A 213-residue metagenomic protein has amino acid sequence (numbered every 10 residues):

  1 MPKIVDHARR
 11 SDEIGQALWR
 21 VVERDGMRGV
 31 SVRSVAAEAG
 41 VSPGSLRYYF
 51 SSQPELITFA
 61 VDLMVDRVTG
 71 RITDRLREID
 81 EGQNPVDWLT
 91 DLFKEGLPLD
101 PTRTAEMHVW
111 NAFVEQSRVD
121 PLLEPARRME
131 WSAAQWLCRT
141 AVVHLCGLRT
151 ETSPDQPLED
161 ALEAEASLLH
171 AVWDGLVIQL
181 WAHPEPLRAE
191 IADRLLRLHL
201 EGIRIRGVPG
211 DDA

Functional and structural regions predicted by a protein language model:
K3-I4: Short Lys/Arg-rich basic patches
R10-E13, A17-F59: Helix-turn-helix
D62-T69: Short, basic, alpha-helical segments at the C-terminal edge of helix-turn-helix-like DNA-binding modules
T69, D74, T102-N111, P121-R149 (+1 more regions): Amphipathic alpha-helical packing segments from all-alpha helical-bundle domains
T73-E106, S153-L169: Hydrophobic alpha-helical connector segments
I79, V114-S117, L180-H183: Secondary-structure edge/capping motif, primarily at the C-terminal ends of alpha-helices and the immediately following
F93-P101, H108-V119, H199: Helix-loop "lid/cap" segments that line or gate small-molecule binding pockets
L122-R128, L145-A213: Hydrophobic/aromatic-rich alpha-helical bundle segments in the mid-to-C-terminal region
